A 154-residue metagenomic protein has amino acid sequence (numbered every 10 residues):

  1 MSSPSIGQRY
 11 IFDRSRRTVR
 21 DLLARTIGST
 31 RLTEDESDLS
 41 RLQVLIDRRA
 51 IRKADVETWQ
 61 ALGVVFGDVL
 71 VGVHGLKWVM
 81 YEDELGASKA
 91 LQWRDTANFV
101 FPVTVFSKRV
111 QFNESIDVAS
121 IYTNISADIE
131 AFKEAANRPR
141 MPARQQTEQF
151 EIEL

Functional and structural regions predicted by a protein language model:
M1-R9, S40-I46, V56-T58, L62 (+4 more regions): Short, charge-rich amphipathic segments
M1-V56: N-terminal low-complexity, intrinsically disordered segments
P4-I6, K53, G72, A87 (+1 more regions): Generic detection of intrinsically disordered/low-complexity segments and helix-coil linkers/edges
T26, I46-R49, V73-H74, R109-N113 (+1 more regions): Generic structural signal for hydrophobic core residues of well-folded globular domains
L32, I51, K77, A90-D95 (+1 more regions): Generic preference for hydrophobic/aromatic residues in regular secondary structure cores
Q60-F112: Amphipathic protein-protein interaction modules
W93-L154: A recognition module on extended beta-rich or small alphabeta surfaces enriched in W/G with H and D/E
